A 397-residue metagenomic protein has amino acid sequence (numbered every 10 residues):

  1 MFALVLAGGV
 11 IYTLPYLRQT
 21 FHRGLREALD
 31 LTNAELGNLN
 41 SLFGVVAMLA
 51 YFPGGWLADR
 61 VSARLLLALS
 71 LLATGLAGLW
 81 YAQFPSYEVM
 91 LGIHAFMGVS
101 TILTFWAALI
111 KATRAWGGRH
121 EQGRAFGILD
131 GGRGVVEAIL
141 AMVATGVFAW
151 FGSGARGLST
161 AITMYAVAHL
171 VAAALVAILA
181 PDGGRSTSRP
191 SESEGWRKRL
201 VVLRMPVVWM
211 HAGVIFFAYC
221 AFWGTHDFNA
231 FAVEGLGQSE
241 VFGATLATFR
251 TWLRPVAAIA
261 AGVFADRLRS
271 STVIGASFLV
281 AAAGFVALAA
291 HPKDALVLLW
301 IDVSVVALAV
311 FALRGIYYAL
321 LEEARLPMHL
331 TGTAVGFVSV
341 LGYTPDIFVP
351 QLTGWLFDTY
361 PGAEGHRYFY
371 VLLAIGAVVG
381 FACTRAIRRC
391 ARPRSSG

Functional and structural regions predicted by a protein language model:
R18-H22, A141, P206-A258, V349-P350: Extracytoplasmic gate region of multi-pass secondary transporters
A50-S62, A257-S270, F357-D358: Helix-to-loop junctions at the C-terminal end of transmembrane segments in multipass secondary transporters
R60-L71, D266-L279: Cytoplasmic membrane-interface "Motif A"-like loop-to-helix N-cap segments of 12-TM Major Facilitator Superfamily
L72-P85, L279-K293: C-terminal ends and interior cores of transmembrane alpha-helices in multi-pass membrane transporters/permeases
I93-G132: Cytoplasmic helix-loop-helix junction between adjacent transmembrane helices in 12-TM secondary transporters
G123-F148, S339-P350: Glycine-rich segments within core transmembrane alpha-helices of 12-TM secondary carriers
A166-S188, G380-R388: C-terminal membrane-cytosol helix-exit motif in multi-pass small-molecule transporters
G183-H211: Juxtamembrane intracellular "pre-TM" segments in multi-pass secondary transporters
